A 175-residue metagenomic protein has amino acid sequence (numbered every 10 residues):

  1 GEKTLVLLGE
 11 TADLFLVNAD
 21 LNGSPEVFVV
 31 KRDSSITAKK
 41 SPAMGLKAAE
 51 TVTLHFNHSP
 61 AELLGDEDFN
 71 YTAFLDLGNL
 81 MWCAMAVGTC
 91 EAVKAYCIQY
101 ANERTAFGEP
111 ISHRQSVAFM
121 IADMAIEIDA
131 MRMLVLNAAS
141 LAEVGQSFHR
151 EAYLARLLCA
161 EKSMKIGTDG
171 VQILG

Functional and structural regions predicted by a protein language model:
G1, V17, F28, L54 (+2 more regions): Residue-level signal for inorganic ion chemistry
E2-T37: A short core secondary-structure module
L5-V6, K31-L63, N70: Flexible, small-/acidic-enriched active-site or ligand-binding loops
L7-G9, M44-A48, T72-M85: Short alpha-helix boundary/capping segments
E10-D13, S24, R32, A48-H55 (+5 more regions): A generic structural signal for well-ordered coil/turn residues at beta-strand boundaries that shape enzyme active-site
L64-G65, R104: Glycine/threonine-rich helix-loop capping motifs at alpha-helix boundaries
G65-D66, R150: Short, positively charged
F74-G175: Alpha-helical interface subdomain recognition
